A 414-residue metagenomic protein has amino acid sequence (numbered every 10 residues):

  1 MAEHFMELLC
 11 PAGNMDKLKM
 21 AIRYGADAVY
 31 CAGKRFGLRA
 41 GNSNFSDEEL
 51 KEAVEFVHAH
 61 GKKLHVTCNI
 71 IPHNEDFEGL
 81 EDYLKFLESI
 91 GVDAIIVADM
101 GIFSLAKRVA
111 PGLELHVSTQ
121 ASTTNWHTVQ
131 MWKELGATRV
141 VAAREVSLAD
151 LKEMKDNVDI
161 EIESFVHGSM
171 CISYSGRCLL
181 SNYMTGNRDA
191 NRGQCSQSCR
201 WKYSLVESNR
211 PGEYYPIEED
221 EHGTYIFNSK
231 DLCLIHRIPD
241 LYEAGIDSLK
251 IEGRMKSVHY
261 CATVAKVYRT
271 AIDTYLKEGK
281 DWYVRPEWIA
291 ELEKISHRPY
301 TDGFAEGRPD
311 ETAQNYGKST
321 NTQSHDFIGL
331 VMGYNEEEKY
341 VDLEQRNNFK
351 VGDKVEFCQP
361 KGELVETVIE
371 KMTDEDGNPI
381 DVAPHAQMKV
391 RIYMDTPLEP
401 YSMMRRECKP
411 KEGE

Functional and structural regions predicted by a protein language model:
M1-R23, A28-R35, A53-V54, H60-I70 (+5 more regions): Surface-exposed amphipathic alpha-helical tracts and adjacent flexible/coil segments at the periphery of soluble enzymes
R39-F56: Glycine-rich, positively charged N-terminal anion/phosphate-binding segment
V66-T67, V97, V117-T119: Short beta-strand elements of ligand-binding domains
E78, G112-L113, V117-W126: Gly/Gly-Pro- and Ser/Thr-rich, intrinsically disordered tail segments characteristic of DNA damage-repair and tolerance
G101-I102: Alpha-helix capping/helix-boundary segments
K107: Short glycine-biased active-site loop of nucleotidyltransferases that positions the nucleotide triphosphate and helps
